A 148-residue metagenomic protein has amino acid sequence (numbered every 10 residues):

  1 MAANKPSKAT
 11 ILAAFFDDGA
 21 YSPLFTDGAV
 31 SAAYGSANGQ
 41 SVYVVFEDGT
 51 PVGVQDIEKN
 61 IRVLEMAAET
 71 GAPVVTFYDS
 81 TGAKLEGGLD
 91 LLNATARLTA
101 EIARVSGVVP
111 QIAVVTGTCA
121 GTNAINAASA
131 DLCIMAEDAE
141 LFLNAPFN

Functional and structural regions predicted by a protein language model:
M1-V42, F46-V52: Intrinsically disordered, low-complexity segments enriched in small/flexible residues
T10, Q55-E58, N93, A128: Conserved active-site and cofactor/substrate-binding residues in soluble primary-metabolism enzymes
Y34-E47, E58-E86: A structural preference for short, pocket-lining loop segments at secondary-structure junctions
G49-Q55, G87-D90: Flexible beta-alpha connector loops of hexameric P-loop NTPases
V54, I61, G121: Glycine-rich phosphate-binding loop at the start of an alpha helix
Y78-N148: Conserved catalytic cores of soluble enzyme domains, especially glycine-rich substrate-binding beta-alpha loops
